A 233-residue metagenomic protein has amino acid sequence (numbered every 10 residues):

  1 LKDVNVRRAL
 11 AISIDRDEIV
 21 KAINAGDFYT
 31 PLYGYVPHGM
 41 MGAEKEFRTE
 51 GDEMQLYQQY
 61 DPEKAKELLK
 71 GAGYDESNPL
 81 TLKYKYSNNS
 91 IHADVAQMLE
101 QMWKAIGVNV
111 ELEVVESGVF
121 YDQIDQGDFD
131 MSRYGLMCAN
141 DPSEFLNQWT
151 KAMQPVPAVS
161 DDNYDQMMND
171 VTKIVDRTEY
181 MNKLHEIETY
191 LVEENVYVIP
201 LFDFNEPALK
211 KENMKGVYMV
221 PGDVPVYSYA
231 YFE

Functional and structural regions predicted by a protein language model:
L1-G42, V95, E188-P200: Periplasmic-binding protein-like
L1-N5, I14, P31, S77 (+3 more regions): Short, solvent-exposed loop/turn segments at the edges of secondary structure
N5-R8, V20-I23, L56-Q58, E111-F120 (+2 more regions): Extracytoplasmic/peripheral linker and loop segments enriched in polar/acidic and small residues with frequent Thr/Pro
T30-G71, I91-H92: Structural transition elements
Y35-V36, D125, E144-N147, E212-G216: Short aromatic-enriched loop/helix-cap "lid" or pocket-rim segments at secondary-structure transitions that line
M40, P62, K66-C138, E206: Ligand/substrate-recognition segments at binding pockets and active sites
A208-E233: Long beta-strand-rich cores associated with HINT superfamily self-processing modules
